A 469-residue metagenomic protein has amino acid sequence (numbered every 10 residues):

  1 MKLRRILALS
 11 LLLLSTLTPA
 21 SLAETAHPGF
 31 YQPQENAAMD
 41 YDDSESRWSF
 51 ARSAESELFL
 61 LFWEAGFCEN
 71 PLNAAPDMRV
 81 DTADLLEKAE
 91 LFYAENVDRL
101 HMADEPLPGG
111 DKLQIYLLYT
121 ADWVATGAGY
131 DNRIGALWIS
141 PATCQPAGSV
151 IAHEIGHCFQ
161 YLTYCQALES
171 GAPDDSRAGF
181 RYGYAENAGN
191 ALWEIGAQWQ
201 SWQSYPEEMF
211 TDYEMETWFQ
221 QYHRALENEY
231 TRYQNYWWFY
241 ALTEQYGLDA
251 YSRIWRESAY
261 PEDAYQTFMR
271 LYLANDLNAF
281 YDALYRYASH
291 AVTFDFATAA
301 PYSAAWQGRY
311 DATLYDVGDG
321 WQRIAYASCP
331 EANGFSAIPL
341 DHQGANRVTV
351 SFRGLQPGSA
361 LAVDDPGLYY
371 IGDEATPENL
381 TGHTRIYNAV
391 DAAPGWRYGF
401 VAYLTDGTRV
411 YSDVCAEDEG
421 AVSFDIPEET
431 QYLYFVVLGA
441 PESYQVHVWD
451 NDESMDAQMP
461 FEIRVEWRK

Functional and structural regions predicted by a protein language model:
R4-A20: Sec-dependent N-terminal signal peptides of Gram-positive bacterial secreted proteins and lipoproteins
E24-I134, P141-I155, F159-E169, G399-V401: Zn2+-dependent metallopeptidase catalytic core
P71-D84, W138-P146, F180-N187, Y222-E229 (+1 more regions): Second-shell loop/turn segments in exported
D81, L85-F92, A147, I151-I155 (+6 more regions): Stable alpha-helical elements in mature extracytoplasmic
Y93-M102, H157-Y164, W202-P206, T243-L248 (+1 more regions): Sec-exported extracytoplasmic/periplasmic mature domains
A136-D212, E216: Zinc-dependent metallopeptidase catalytic helix centered on the HExxH motif and its immediate flanking segment
T217-F294: Active-site-proximal alpha-helical
E262-K469: Beta/coil-rich, acidic/histidine-enriched accessory regions frequently appended to metallopeptidases
